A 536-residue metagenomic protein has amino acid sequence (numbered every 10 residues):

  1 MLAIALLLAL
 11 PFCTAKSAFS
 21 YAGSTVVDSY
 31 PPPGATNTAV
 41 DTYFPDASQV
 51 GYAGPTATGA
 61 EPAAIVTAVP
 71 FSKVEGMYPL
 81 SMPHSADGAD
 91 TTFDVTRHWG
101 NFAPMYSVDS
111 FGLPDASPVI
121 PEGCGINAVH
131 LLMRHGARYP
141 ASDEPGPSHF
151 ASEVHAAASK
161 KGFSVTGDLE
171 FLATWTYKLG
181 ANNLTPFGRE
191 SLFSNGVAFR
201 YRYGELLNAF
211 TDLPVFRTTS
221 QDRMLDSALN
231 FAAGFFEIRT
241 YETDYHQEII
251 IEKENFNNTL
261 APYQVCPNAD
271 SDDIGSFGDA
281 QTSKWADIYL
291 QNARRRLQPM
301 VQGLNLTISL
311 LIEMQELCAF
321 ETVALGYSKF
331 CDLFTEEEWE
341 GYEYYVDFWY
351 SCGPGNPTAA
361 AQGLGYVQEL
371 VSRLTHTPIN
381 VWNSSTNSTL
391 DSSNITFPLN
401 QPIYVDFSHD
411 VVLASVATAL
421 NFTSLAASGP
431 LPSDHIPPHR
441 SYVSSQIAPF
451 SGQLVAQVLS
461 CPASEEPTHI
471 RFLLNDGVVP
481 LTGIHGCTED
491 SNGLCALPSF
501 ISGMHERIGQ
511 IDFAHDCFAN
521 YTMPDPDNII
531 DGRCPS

Functional and structural regions predicted by a protein language model:
M1-A18: Fungal secretory targeting signals
K16-L213, D222-Y404, S408-S536: Signature for phosphate-centric chemistry
